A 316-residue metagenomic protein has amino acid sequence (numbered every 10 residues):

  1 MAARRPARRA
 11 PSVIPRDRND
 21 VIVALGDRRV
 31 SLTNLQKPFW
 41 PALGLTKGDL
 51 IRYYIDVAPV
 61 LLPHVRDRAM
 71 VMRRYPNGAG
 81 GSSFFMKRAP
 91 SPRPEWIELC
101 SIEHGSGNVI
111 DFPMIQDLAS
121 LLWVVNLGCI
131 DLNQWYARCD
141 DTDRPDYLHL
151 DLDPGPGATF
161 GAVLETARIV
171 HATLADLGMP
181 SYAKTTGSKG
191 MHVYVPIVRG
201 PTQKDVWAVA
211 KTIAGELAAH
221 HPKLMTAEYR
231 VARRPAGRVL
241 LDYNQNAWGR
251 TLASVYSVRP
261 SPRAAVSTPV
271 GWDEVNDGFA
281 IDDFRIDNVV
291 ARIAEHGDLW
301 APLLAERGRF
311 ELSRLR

Functional and structural regions predicted by a protein language model:
M1-G44, I51, L62, R66 (+5 more regions): C-terminal accessory nucleic-acid interaction domains of nucleic acid-metabolism proteins
I22, G187-S188: Core structural elements
D67-C100: Polyanion/phosphate-binding surface patch
R73-Y75, S181-G187, E228-A232: Short beta-strand
P92-Q116, S120-W123: Class II aminoacyl-tRNA synthetase-like tRNA-binding/catalytic domains
D111-G187, I197-D205, R316: Signature for HUH/AEP ssDNA processing cores
H192-V198, V239-Y243: A short beta-strand motif that forms the metal-chelation/ATP-contact edge of phosphoryl-transfer active sites
